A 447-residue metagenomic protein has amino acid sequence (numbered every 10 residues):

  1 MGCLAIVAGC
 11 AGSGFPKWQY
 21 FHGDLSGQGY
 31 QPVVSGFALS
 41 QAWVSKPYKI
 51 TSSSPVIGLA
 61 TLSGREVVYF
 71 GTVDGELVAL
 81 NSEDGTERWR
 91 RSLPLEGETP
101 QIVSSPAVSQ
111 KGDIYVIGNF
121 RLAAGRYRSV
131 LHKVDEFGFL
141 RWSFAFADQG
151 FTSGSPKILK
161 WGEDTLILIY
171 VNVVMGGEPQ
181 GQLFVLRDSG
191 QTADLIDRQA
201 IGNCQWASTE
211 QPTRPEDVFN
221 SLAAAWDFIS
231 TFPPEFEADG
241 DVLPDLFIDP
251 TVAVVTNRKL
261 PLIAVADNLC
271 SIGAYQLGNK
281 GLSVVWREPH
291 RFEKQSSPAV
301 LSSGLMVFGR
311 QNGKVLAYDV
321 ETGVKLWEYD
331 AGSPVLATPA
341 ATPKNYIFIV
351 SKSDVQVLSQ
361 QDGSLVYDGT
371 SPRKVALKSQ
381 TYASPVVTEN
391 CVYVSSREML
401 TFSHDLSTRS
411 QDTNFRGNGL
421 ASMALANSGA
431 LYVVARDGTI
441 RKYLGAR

Functional and structural regions predicted by a protein language model:
S13-V103, A107-R447: Extracytoplasmic/lumenal domain signature
